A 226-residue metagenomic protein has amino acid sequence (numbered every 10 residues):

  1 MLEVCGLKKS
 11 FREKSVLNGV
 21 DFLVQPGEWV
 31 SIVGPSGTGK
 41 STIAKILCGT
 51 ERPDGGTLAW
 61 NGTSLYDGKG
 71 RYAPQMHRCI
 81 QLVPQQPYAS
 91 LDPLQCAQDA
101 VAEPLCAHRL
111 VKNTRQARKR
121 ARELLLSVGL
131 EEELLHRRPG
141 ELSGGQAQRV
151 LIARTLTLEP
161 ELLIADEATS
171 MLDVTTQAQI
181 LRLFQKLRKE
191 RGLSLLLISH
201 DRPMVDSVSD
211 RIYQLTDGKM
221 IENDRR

Functional and structural regions predicted by a protein language model:
C48: Helix-to-loop junction immediately C-terminal to a conserved catalytic motif
G56-D67: Conserved ABC transporter NBD signature motif
L65-Q81, D99, A107: ABC ATPase NBD coupling module
R115-E133: Conserved ABC ATPase "signature" region
R138-L142, Q146: Conserved ABC ATPase signature
E159: Conserved catalytic motifs of ABC-family nucleotide-binding domains
